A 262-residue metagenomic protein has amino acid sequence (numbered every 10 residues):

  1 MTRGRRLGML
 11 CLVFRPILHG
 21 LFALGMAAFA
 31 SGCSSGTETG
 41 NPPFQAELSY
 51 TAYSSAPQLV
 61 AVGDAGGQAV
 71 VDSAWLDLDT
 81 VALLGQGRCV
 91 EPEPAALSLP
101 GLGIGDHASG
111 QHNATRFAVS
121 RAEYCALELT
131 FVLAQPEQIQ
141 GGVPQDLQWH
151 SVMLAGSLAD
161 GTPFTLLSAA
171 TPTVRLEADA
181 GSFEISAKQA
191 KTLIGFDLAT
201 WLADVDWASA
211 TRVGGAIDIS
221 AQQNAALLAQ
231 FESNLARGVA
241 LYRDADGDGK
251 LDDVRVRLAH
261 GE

Functional and structural regions predicted by a protein language model:
T2-F22: Bacterial N-terminal signal peptides that target proteins for export
F29-G32: C-terminal motif of bacterial Sec signal peptides marking the signal peptidase cleavage site
S34-E262: A short, solvent-exposed, low-complexity linear motif enriched for acidic/polar residues with Pro/Gly/Ser/Thr
